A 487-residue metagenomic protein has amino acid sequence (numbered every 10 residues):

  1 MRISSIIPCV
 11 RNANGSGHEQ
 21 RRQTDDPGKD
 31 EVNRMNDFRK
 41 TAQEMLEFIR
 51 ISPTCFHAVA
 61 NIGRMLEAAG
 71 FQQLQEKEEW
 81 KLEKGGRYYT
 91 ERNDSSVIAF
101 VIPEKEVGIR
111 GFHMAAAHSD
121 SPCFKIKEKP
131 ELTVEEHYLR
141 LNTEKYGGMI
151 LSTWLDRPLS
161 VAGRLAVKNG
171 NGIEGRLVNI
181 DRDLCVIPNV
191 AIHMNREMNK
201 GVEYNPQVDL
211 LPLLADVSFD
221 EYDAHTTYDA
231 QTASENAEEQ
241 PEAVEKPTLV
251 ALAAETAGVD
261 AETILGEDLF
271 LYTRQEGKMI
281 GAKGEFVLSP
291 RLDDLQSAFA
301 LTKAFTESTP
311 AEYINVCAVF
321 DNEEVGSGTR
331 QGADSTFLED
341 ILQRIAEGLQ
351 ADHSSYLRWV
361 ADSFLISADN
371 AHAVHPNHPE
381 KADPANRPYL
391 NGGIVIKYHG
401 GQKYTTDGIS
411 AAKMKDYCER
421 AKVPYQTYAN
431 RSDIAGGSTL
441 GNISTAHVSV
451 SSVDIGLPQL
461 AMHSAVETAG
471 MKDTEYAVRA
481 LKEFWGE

Functional and structural regions predicted by a protein language model:
R2-N14, H18-E487: N-terminal hydrophobic/helix-forming segments and targeting peptides
